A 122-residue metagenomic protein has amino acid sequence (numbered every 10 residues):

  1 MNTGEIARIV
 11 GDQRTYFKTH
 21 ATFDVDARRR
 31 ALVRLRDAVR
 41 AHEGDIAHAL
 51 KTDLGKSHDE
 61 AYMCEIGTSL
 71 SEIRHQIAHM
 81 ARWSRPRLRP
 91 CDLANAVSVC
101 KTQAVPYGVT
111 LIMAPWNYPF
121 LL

Functional and structural regions predicted by a protein language model:
M1-K101: N-terminal Rossmann-like NAD(P)+-binding subdomain of aldehyde/semialdehyde dehydrogenases
C91-L122: Conserved small-residue-rich beta-alpha loop and adjacent elements that most often cradle the phosphate/pyrophosphate
